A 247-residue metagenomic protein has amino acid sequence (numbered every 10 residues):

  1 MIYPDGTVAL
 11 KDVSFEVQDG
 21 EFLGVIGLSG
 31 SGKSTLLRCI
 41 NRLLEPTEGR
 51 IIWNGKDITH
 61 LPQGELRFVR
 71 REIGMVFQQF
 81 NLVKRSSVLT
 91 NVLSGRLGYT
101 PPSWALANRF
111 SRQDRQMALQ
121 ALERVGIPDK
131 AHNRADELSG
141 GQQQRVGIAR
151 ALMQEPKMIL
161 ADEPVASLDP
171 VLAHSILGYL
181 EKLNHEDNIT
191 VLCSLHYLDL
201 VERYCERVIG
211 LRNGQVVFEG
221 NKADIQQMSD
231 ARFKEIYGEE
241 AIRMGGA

Functional and structural regions predicted by a protein language model:
N41: Helix-to-loop junction immediately C-terminal to a conserved catalytic motif
G49-D57, V69: Conserved ABC transporter NBD signature motif
D57, T100-D129: Conserved ABC ATPase "signature" region
R134-L138, Q142: Conserved ABC ATPase signature
E155: Conserved catalytic motifs of ABC-family nucleotide-binding domains
I159-D162: Catalytic Walker B motif of ABC-type/P-loop ATPase nucleotide-binding domains
L195-H196: H-loop/switch region of ABC-family ATPase nucleotide-binding domains
